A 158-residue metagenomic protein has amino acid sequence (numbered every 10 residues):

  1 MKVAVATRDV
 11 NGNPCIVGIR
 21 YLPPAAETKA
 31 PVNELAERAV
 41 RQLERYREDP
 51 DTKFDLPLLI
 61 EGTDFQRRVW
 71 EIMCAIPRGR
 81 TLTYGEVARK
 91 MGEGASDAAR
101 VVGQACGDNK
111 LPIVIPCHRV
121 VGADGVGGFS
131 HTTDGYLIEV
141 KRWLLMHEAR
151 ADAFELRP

Functional and structural regions predicted by a protein language model:
M1-K2, N13, L111: Short acidic/polar mixed-charge low-complexity motifs
K2-V5, R119-V120: Short beta-strand scaffold segments in enzyme catalytic cores
A4, R20, L145: Residues in well-ordered beta-strands of folded domains
V5-T7, E37, D152-F154: Intrinsic disorder/low-complexity segments
D9-D55: Compact structured core domains
P50-P158: Nucleic acid-binding interface residues in structured DNA/RNA-binding domains, emphasizing the DNA-engaging scaffolds
